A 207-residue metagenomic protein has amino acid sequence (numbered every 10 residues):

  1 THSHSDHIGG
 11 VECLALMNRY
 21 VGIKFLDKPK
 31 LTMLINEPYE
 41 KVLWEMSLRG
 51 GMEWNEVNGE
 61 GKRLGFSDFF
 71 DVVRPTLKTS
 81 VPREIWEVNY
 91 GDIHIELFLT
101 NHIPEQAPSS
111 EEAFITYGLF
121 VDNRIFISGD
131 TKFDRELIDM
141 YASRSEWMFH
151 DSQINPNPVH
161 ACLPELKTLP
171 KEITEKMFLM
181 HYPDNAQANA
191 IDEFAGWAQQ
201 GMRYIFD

Functional and structural regions predicted by a protein language model:
T1-F126, N185-D207: Binuclear metal-dependent hydrolase catalytic cores
F114, T131-D207: Cap/insert and terminal regions of metallo-dependent hydrolase folds
